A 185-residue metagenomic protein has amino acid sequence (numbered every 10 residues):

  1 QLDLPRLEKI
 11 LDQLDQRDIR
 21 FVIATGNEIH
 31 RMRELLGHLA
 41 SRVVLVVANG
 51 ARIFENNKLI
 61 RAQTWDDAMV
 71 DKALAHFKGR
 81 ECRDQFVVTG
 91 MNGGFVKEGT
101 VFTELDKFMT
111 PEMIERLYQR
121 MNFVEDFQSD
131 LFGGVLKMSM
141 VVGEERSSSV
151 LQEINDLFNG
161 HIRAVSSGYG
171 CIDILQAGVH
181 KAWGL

Functional and structural regions predicted by a protein language model:
L2, E28, R146: Glycine-/small-residue-rich active-site loops that bind phosphorylated ligands and cofactors
D3-R6, D66-D67, V179-W183: Charged helix-capping and loop-helix junction motifs
L7-M109: Active-site phosphate-binding/coordination module
R83-Q85, T89-L185: Conserved acidic, metal-coordinating active-site core of Asp-based, Mg2+-dependent phosphoryl-transfer enzymes
